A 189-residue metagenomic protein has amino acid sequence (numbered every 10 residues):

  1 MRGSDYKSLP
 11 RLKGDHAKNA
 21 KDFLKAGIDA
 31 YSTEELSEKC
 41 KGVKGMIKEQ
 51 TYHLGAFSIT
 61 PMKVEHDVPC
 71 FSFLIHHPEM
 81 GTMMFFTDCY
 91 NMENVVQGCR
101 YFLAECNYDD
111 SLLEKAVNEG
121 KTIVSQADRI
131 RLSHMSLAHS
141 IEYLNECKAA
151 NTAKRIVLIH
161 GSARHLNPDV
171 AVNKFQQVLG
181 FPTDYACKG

Functional and structural regions predicted by a protein language model:
M1, I47-Y101: Core dinuclear metal-dependent hydrolase active-site scaffold
M1-E35: Active-site metal-binding motif and surrounding structural segment of the metallo-beta-lactamase
D5, M46-I47, P182-G189: Beta-strand->loop->alpha-helix junctions that form or flank phosphate-binding loops in nucleotide-handling enzymes
L12-A17, S37-K39, D67-P69, N91-N94 (+2 more regions): Active-site environment of divalent metal-dependent phosphoester hydrolases
G14, S32-K39, I47-E49, C89-N91 (+1 more regions): Short, polar loop motifs at secondary-structure junctions
A17-G27, G42-V43, L166-N173: Metal-dependent catalytic neighborhoods of phosphoester/phosphodiester hydrolases
K39-G45, L54-F57, C70-F71, L112-V117: Short, charged, surface-exposed secondary-structure boundary motifs
Q97-K188: Cap/insert and terminal regions of metallo-dependent hydrolase folds
